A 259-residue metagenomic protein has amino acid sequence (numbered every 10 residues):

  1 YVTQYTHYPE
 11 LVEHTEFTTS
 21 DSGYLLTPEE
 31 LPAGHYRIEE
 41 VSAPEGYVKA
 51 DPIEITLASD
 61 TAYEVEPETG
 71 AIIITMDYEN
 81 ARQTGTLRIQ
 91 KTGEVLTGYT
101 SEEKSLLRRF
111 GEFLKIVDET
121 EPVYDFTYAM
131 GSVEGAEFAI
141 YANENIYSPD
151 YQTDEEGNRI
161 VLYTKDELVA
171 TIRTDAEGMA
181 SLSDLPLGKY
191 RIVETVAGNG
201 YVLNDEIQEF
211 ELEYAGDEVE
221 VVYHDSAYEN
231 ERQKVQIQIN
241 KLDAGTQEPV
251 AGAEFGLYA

Functional and structural regions predicted by a protein language model:
Y1-A259: Solvent-exposed loop/turn and edge beta-strand elements of beta-rich ligand-binding domains
